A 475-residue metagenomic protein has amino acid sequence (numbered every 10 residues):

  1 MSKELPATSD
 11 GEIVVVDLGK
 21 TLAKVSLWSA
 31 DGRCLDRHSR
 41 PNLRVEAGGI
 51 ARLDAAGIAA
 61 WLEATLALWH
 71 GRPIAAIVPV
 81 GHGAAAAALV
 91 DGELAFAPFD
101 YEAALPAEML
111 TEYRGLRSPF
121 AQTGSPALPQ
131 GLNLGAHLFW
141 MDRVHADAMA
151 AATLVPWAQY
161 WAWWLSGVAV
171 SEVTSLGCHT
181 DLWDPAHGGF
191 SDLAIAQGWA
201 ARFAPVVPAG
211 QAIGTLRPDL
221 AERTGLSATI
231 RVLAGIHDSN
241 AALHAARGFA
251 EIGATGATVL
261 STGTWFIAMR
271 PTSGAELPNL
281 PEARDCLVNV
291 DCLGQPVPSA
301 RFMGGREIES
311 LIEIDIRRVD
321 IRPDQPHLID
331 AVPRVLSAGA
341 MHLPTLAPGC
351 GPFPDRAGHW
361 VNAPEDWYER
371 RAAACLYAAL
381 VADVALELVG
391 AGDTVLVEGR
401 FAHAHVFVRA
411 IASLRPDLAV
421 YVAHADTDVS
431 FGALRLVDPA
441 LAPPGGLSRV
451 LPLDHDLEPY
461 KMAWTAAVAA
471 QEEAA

Functional and structural regions predicted by a protein language model:
M1-P98, A150, A200, A221-E222 (+6 more regions): N-terminal glycine/serine-rich phosphate-binding loop of ATP-dependent small-molecule kinases, especially carbohydrate
S2-P6, V15, K24, R114-L128 (+7 more regions): Active-site core segments that coordinate phosphate-bearing ligands/cofactors across diverse enzyme families
L43-E46, A104-P106, L277, G305-E307: A short local loop/turn or secondary-structure capping micro-motif enriched for an aromatic residue
A67-G135: Active-site phosphate-binding/coordination module
S171-G177: Nucleotide/phosphate-binding loop and acidic/charged catalytic motifs in nucleotide-binding or -utilizing enzymes
P208-Q211: Domain-core and long-helix interface of multi-subunit machines
